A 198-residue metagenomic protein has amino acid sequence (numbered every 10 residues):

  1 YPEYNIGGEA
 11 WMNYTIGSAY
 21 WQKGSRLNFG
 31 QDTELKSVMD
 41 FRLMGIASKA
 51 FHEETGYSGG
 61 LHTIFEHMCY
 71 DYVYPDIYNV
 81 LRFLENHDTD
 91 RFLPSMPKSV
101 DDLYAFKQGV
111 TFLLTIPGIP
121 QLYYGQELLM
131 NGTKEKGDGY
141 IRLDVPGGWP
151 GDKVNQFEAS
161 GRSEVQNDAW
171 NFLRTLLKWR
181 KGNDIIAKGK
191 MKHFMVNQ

Functional and structural regions predicted by a protein language model:
Y1-P75, D102-L103, F112, L129-T175 (+1 more regions): Active-site-proximal helices and loops of the catalytic beta/alpha 8
E3-G7, N79-R82, P120-Q121: Structural preference for beta-strand elements that scaffold enzyme active sites
E9-W11, L84-H87, Y124-L128: Active-site-proximal beta-strand/loop segments in catalytic clefts of secreted hydrolases
P75-V100: Active-site clefts of carbohydrate-active enzymes
Q108: Conserved interdomain hinge at the start of the Helicase C-terminal
L114-Q126, V165: C-terminal substrate/ligand-recognition segments
K178, H193-Q198: Carbohydrate-binding surface patches
K181-H193: Surface-exposed helix-capping loop/turn segments at secondary-structure junctions
